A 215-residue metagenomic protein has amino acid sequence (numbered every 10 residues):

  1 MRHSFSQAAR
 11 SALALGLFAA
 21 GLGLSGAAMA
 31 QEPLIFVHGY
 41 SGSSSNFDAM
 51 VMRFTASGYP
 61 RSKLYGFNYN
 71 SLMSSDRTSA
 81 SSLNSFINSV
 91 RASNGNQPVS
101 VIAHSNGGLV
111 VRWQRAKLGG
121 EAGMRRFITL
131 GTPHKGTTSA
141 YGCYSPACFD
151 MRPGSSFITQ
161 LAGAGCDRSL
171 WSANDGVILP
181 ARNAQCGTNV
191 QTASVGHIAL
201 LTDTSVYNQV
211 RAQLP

Functional and structural regions predicted by a protein language model:
R2-L15: Bacterial N-terminal signal peptides that target proteins for export
A28-A30: Boundary at the C-terminal end of the N-terminal hydrophobic targeting segment
E32-H38, S45, G58-R61, G66-F67 (+2 more regions): Serine-dependent carboxylesterase/thioesterase catalytic core of lipase-like alpha/beta-hydrolase/SGNH enzymes
N46-F47, T78-S79, T202, V206: Residues at alpha-helix caps and immediate loop-helix transition turns in enzyme cores, especially N- and C-cap
M50-Y59: A short, Lys/Arg-enriched amphipathic alpha-helix followed by its capping loop at the start of a domain
C148-P215: C-terminal catalytic-base region of ester-bond hydrolases, centering on the histidine of the charge-relay
